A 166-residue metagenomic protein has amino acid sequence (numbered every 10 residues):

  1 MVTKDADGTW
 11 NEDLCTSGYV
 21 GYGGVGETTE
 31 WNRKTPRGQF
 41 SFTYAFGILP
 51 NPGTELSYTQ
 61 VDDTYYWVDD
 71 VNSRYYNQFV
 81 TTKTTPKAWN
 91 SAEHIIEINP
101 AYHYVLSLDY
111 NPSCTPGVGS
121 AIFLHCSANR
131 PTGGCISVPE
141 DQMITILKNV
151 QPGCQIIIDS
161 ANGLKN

Functional and structural regions predicted by a protein language model:
M1-T132, M143-N166: Cell wall/extracellular polymer interaction/catalysis modules
G134-V138: Extended catalytic/binding region for NAD+/ADP-ribose chemistry, centered on the ART fold
